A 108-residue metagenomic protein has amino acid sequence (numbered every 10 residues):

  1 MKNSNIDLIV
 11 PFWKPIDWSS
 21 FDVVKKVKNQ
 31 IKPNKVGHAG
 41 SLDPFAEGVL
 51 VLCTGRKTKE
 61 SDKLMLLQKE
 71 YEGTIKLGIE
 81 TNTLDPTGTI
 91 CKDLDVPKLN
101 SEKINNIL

Functional and structural regions predicted by a protein language model:
M1-L108: Catalytic/RNA-binding core of pseudouridine synthases
